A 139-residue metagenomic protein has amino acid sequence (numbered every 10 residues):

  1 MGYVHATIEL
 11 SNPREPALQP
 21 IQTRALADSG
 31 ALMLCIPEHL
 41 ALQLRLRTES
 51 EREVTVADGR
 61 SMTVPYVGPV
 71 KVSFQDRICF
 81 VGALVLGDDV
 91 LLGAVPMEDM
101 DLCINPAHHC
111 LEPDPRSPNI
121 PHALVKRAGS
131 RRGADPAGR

Functional and structural regions predicted by a protein language model:
M1-R139: Pepsin/retropepsin-fold aspartyl endopeptidases
